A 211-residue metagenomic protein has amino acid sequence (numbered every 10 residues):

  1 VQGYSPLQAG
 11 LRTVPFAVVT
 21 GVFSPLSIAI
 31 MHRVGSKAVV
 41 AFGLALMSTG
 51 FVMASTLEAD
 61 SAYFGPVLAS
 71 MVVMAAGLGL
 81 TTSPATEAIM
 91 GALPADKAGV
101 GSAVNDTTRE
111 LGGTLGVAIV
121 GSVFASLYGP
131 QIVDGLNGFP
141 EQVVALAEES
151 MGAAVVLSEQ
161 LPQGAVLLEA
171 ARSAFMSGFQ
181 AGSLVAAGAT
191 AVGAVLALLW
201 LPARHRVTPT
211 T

Functional and structural regions predicted by a protein language model:
V1-D96, V100, A191, P209-T210: Transmembrane core module of solute transporters
A88, V104, T108-L201, V207-T211: Hydrophobic transmembrane architecture of multi-pass small-molecule transporters
